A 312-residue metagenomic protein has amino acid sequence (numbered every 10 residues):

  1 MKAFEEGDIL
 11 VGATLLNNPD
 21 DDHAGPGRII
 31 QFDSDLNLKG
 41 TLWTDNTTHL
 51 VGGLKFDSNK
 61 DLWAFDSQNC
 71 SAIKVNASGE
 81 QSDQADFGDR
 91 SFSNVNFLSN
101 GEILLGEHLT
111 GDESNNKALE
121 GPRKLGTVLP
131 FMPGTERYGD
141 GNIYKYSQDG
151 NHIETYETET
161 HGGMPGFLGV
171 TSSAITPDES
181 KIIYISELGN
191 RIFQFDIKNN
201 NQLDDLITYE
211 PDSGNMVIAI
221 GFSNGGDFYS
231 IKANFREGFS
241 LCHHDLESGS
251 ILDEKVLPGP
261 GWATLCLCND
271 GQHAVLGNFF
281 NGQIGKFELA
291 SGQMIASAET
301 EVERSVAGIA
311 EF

Functional and structural regions predicted by a protein language model:
M1, T48-K55, D89-N100, G163-I175 (+3 more regions): Repeated scaffold domains used in trafficking and secretory/extracellular systems, primarily beta-propellers
M1-I30, G40-S58: Beta-strand-rich domains and repeat architectures in extracellular enzymes and scaffolds, especially beta-propellers
F4-E5, I9-A24, L62-Q68, L105-E113 (+6 more regions): Conserved beta-strand positions in repeat-built beta-propeller and related beta-rich domains
P19-R28, S71-I73, E113-E120, Y138-N142 (+3 more regions): Structural motif
D33-N37, V75-E80, S147-N151, D196-N201 (+2 more regions): Short loop/turn segments that connect beta-strands within beta-propeller blades
G40-S71, G79-N94: Blade-loop segments of beta-propeller domains
L42-T47, Q84-D89, Y156-G166, L206-S213 (+2 more regions): Surface loop/turn motifs at the tips and blade-to-blade linkers of beta-strand repeat domains
G277-F312: Blade-level signature of beta-propeller repeat domains, shared across WD40, Kelch, NHL, RCC1 and BNR/Asp-box propellers
